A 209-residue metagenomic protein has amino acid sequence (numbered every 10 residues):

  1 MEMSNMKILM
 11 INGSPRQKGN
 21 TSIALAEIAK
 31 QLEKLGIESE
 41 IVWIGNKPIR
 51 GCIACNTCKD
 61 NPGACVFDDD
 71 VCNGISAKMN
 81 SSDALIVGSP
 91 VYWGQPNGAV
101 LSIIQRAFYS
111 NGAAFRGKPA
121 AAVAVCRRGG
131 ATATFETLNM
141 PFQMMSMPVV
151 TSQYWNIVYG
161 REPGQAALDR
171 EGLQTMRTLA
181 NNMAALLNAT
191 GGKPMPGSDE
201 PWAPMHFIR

Functional and structural regions predicted by a protein language model:
M1-N5: Short, Lys/Arg-enriched N-terminal segments with co-localized hydrophobic residues within the first ~10-30 amino acids
M6, P148-R209: Glycine-rich phosphate/pyrophosphate-binding loop and the adjoining helix
M6-L35: N-terminal beta1-alpha1 ligand-phosphate binding loop
I11-P15, I44, A124-R127: Cofactor-binding loop segments of dinucleotide-utilizing enzymes, especially the Rossmann-like FAD- and NAD(P)+-binding
E38-K47: A short beta-strand-loop structural module common to alpha/beta enzyme folds
K47-M79, P204-R209: Cysteine-cluster motifs in flexible loop/terminal segments that predominantly coordinate metals
V66-Y154: Helix-loop-strand module that forms the ligand-binding subsite of alpha/beta enzymes
